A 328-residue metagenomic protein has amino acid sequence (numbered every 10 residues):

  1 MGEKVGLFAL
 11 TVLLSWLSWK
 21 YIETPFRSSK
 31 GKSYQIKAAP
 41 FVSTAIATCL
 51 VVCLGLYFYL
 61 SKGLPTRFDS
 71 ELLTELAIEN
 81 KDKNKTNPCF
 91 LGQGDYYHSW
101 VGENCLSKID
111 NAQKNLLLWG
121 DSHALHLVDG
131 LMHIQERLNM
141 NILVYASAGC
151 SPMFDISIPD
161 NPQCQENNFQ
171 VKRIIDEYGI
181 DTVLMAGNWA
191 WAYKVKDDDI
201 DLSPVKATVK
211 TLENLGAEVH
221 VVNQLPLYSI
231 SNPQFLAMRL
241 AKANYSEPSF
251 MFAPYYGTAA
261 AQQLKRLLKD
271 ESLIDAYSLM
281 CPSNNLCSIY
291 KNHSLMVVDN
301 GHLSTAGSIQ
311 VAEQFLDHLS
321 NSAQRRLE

Functional and structural regions predicted by a protein language model:
M1-K20, T24-E328: Extracellular/periplasmic envelope-modification machinery, especially enzymes that add or remove acyl/ester groups on
